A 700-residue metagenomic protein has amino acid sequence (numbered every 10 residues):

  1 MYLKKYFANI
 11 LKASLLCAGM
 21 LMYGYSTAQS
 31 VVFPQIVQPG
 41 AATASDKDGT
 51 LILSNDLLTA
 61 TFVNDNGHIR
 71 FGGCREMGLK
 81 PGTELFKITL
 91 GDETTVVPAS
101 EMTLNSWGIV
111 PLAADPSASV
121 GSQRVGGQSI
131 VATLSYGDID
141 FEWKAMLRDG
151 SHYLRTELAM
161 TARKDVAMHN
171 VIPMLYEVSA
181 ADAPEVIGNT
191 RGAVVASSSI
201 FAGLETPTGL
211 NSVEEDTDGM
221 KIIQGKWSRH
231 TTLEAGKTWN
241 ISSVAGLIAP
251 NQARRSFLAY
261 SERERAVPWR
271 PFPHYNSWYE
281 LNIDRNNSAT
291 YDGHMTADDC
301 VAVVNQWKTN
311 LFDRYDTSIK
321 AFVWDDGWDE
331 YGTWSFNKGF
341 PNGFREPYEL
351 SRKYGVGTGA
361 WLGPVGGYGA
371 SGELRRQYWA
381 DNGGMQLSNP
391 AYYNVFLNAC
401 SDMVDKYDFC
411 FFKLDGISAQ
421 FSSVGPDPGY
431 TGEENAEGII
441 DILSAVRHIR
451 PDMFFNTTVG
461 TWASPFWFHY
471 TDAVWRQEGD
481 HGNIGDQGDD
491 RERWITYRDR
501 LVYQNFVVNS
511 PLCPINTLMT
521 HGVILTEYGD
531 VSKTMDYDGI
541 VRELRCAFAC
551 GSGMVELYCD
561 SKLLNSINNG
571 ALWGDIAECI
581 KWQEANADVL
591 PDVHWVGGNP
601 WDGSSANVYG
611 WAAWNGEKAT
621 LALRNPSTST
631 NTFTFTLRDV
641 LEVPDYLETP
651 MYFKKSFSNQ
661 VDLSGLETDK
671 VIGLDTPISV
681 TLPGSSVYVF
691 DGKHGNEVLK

Functional and structural regions predicted by a protein language model:
M1-S30: Bacterial Sec-dependent N-terminal signal peptides
S30-K47: Short, Gly/Pro- and small/polar-rich lid/capping loops
D48-T133, K144: Acidic-aromatic substrate-binding/catalytic surfaces of carbohydrate-active enzymes
N55-D56, G236, I439-V661, D675-H694: Active-site-proximal substrate-binding groove within the catalytic cores of carbohydrate-active enzymes
S117, S122-F141, A145-T156, M160-G369 (+6 more regions): Conserved structural scaffold segments of CAZyme catalytic domains across common CAZy folds
M220-Q224, D662-D675: Short beta-strand and strand-turn-strand segments in soluble, beta-rich domains
T296-D313, Y392-D405, I540: Short, acidic/polar
S318-L525: Aromatic- and carboxylate-enriched substrate-binding clefts and catalytic-loop regions of carbohydrate-active enzymes
